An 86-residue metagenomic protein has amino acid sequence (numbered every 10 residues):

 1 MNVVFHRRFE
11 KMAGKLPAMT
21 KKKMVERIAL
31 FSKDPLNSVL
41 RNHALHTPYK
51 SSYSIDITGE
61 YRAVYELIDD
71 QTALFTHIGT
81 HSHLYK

Functional and structural regions predicted by a protein language model:
N2-R7, K11, K15, K22 (+2 more regions): Enriched for short, Lys/Arg-rich terminal
K15, K23, A29-K33: N-terminal non-globular leader segments, chiefly Sec-dependent signal peptides
K22-M24, I28, N42, A63: Hydrophobic alpha-helical segments, especially transmembrane helices and their immediate juxtamembrane helical caps
L30-I55: A short, surface-exposed loop/turn module that caps and links secondary-structure elements
